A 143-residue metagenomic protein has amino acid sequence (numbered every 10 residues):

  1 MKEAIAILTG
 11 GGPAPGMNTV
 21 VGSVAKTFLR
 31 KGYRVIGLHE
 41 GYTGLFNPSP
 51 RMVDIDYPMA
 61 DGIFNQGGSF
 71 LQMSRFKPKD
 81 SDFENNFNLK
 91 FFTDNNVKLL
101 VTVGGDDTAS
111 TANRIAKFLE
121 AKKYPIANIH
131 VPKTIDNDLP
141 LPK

Functional and structural regions predicted by a protein language model:
M1-I5, R30-R34, N65-G68, N95-L99 (+2 more regions): Short coil/turn connectors at secondary-structure junctions
M1-S49: N-terminal phosphate-binding or glycine-rich loops at protein starts, especially the Walker A/P-loop of NTPases
G11-M17, V103-S110: Gly/Ser/Thr-rich loops at beta-strand to alpha-helix junctions that form or flank small-molecule/cofactor-binding
M17-N18, N47, T111-N113, P140: Short glycine-/acidic-enriched loop or helix-start segments at secondary-structure transitions that form or flank
T19-V24, D107-I126: Short Gly/Thr/Asp-enriched flexible loops that form oxyanion-binding sites at enzyme active sites
G32, H39, F118-P142: Short, acidic/small-residue loops that bind anionic groups at enzyme active sites
F46-K98, D107-A109, V131, I135 (+1 more regions): Glycine-rich oxoanion-binding loops at beta->alpha junctions
